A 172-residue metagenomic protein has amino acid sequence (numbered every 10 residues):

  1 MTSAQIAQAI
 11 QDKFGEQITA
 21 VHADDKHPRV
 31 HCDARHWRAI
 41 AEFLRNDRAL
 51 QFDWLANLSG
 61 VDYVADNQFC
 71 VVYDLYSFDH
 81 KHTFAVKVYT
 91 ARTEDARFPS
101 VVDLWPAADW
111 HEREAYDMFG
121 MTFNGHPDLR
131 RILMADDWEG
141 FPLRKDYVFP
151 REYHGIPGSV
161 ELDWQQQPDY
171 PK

Functional and structural regions predicted by a protein language model:
M1-K172: Terminal low-complexity/charged segments
